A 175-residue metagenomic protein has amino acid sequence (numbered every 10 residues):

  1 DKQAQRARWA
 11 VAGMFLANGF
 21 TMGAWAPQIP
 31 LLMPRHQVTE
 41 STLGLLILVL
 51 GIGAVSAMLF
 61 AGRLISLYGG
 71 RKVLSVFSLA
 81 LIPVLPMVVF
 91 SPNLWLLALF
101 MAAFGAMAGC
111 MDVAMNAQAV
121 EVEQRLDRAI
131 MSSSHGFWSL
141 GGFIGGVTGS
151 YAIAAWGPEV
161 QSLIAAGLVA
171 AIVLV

Functional and structural regions predicted by a protein language model:
K2-P34, A102-A106: Pair of pore-lining "gating" transmembrane helices in MFS-fold secondary transporters
A7, I29, V38-I47, M131: Juxtamembrane helix-start elements in MFS-like secondary transporters
Q37, G69, F90-W95: Helix-breaking motifs and short loop linkers at transmembrane-helix boundaries and internal kinks in secondary membrane
G51-I52, S139-I144: Short hydrophobic/small-residue motifs within alpha-helical transmembrane segments of multi-pass transporter-like
S56-G70, I153: Helix-to-loop junctions at the C-terminal end of transmembrane segments in multipass secondary transporters
K72-M87, W95, A166-G167: Structural signature of the two symmetry-related core transmembrane helices
F100-G136: Cytoplasmic helix-loop-helix junction between adjacent transmembrane helices in 12-TM secondary transporters
V160-V175: Symmetry-related core transmembrane helices of the 12-TM Major Facilitator Superfamily/SLC fold
